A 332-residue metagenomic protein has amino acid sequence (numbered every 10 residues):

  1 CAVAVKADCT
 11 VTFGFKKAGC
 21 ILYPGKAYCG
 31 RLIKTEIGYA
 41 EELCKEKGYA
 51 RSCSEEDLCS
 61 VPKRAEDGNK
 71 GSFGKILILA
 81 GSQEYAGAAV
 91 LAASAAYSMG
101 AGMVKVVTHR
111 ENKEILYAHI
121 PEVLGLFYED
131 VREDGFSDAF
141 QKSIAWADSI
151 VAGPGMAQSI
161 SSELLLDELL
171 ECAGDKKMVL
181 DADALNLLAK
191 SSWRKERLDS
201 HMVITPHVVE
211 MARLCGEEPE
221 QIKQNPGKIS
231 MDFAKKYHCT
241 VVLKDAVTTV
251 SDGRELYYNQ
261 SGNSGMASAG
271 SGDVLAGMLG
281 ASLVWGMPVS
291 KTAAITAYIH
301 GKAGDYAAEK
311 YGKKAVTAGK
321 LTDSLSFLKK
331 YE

Functional and structural regions predicted by a protein language model:
C1-A2: Proline/glycine-rich low-complexity loops and linkers
A7-C9, F15, C20-M178, N186-V203 (+1 more regions): Small-residue (G/A/S/T)-rich helix-start motifs and N-terminal tracts that mark the onset
